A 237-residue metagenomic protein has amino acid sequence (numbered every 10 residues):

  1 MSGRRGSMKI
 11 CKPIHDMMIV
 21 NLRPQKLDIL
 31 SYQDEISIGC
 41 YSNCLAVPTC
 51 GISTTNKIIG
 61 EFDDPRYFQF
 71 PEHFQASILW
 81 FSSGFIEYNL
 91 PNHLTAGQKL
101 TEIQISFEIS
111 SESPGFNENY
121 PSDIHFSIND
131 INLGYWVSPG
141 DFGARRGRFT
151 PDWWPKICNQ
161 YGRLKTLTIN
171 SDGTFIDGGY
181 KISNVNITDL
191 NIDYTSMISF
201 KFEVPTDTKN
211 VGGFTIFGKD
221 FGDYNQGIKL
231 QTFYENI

Functional and structural regions predicted by a protein language model:
M1-Q25: Basic, Lys/Arg-rich alpha-helical nucleic-acid-recognition elements, primarily the DNA-binding modules of transcription
P13-D16, P91-T95, S110-E112, I131 (+2 more regions): Generic structural motif
Q25-I29, I216-K219: Short intrinsically disordered coil segments
D28-P155: Mid-protein regulatory/catalytic core that forms ligand/cofactor-binding pockets and protein-protein interaction
F68-F81, P139-Y194, N210: Extended, solvent-exposed segments with strong compositional bias
E87-N89, T168, S199-K201: Ser/Thr- (and often Asn-) enriched beta-sheet segments in non-cytosolic proteins
D172-I237: Exposed low-complexity, polar/acidic, P/S/T/G-rich flexible segments that act as propeptides, protease-susceptible
